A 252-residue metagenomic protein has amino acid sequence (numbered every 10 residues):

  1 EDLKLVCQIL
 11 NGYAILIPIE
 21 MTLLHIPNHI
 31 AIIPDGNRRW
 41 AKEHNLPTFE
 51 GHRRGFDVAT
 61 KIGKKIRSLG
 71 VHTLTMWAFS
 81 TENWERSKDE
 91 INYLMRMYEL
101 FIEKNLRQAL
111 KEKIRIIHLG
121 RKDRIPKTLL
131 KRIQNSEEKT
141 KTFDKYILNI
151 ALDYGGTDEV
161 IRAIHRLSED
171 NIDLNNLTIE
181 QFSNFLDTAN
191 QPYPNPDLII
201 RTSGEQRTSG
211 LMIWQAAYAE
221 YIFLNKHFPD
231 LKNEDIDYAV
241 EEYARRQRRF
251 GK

Functional and structural regions predicted by a protein language model:
A14-K252: Flexible, compositionally biased loop and terminal segments
